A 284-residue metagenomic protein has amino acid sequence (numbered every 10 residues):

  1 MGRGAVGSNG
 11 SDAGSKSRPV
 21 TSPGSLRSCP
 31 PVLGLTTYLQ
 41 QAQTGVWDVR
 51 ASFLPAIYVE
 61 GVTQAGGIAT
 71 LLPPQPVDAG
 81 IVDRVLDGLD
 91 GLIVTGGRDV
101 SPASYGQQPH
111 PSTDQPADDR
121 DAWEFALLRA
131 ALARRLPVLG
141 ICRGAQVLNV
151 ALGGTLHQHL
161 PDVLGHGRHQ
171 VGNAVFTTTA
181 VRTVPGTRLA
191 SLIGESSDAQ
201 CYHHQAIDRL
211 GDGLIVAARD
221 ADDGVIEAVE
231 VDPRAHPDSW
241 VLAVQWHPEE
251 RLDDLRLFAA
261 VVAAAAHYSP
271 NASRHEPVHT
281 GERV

Functional and structural regions predicted by a protein language model:
M1-P137, V150-L152, H157, P161-G186 (+5 more regions): N-terminal beta1-alpha1 cap of cysteine-dependent amidohydrolase-like domains
G140, A145: Glycine-rich beta-to-alpha active-site loop
L242-W246: Active-site-proximal beta-strand elements of phosphoester/diester hydrolases
